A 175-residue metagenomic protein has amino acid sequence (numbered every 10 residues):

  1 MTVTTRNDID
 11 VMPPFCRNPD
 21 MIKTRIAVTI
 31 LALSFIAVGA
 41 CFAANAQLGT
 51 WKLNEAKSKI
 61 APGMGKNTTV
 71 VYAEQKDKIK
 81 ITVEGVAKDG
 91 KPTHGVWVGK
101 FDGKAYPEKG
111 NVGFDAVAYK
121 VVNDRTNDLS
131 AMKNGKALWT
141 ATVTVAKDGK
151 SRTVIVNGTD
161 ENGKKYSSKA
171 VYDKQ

Functional and structural regions predicted by a protein language model:
M1-D20: N-terminal amphipathic/basic-hydrophobic helices that include classical n-h-c signal peptides and signal-anchor
N7, A27-V28, G49-W51: Short helix-onset patch at the extreme N-terminus, typifying the N->h transition of secretory signal peptides
C16, A40-C41: Long, non-globular targeting/processing and low-complexity regions
C16-L31: Bacterial N-terminal signal peptides that target proteins for export
T29-G39: Bacterial N-terminal signal peptides
F42-Q175: Hydrophobic small-molecule pocket/channel-lining residues, especially in calycin-type beta-barrels
